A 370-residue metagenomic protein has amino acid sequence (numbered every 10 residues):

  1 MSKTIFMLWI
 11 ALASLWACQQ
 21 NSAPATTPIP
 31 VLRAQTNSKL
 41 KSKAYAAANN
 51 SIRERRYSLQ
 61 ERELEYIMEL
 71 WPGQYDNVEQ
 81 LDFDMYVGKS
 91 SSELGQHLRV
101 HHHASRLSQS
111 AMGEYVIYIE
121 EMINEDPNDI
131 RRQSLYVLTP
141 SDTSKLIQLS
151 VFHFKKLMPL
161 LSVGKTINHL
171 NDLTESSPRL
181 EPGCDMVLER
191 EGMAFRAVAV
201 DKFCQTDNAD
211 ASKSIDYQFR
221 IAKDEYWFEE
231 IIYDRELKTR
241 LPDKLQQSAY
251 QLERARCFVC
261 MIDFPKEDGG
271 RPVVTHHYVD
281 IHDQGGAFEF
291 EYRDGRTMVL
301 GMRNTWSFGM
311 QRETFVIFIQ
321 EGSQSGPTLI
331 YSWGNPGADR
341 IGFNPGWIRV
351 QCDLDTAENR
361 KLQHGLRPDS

Functional and structural regions predicted by a protein language model:
M1-S2: N-terminal secretory signal peptides that target proteins for export/translocation
I5-A13: Sec-dependent N-terminal signal peptides
L15-A17: C-terminal motif of bacterial Sec signal peptides marking the signal peptidase cleavage site
Q19-V31: Bacterial Sec signal peptide processing site at the extreme N-terminus
P28-I123: Long alpha-helical, hydrophobic tracts
L32, R56, L64-P72, V78-M85 (+1 more regions): Calycin-type beta-barrel ligand-binding domains and close structural analogs
